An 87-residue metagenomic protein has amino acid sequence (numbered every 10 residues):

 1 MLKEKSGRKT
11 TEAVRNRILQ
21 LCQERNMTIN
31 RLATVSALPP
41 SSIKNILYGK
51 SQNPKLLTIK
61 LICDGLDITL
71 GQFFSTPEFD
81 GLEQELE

Functional and structural regions predicted by a protein language model:
M1-M27: A short, Lys/Arg-rich alpha-helix, primarily the initiator
M1-R8, N45, F74-E87: Short, charged recognition helix plus adjacent turn of helix-turn-helix-like nucleic-acid-binding domains
L19, N30, K60: Residues within the helices of the helix-turn-helix
L21, V35, I46, T76: Residues in the recognition helix of alpha-helical DNA-binding motifs
C22, A33, C63: The alpha-helix within a helix-turn-helix
N26-N45: Short alpha-helical DNA-recognition segment
K50-D64: Short, basic-rich loop-to-helix N-cap that marks the start of a DNA-contacting helix
D64-S75: Intrinsically disordered, low-complexity basic tails/linkers immediately adjacent to helix-turn-helix/homeobox/MYB/SANT
